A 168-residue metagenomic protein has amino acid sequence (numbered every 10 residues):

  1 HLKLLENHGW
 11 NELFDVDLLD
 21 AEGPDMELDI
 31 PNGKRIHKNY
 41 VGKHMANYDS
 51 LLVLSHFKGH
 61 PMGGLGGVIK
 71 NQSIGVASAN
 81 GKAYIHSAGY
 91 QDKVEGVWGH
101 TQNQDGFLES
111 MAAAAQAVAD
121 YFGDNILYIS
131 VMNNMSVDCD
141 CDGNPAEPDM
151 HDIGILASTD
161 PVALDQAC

Functional and structural regions predicted by a protein language model:
H1-A167: Extended, low-polarity segments enriched in aliphatic/aromatic residues
